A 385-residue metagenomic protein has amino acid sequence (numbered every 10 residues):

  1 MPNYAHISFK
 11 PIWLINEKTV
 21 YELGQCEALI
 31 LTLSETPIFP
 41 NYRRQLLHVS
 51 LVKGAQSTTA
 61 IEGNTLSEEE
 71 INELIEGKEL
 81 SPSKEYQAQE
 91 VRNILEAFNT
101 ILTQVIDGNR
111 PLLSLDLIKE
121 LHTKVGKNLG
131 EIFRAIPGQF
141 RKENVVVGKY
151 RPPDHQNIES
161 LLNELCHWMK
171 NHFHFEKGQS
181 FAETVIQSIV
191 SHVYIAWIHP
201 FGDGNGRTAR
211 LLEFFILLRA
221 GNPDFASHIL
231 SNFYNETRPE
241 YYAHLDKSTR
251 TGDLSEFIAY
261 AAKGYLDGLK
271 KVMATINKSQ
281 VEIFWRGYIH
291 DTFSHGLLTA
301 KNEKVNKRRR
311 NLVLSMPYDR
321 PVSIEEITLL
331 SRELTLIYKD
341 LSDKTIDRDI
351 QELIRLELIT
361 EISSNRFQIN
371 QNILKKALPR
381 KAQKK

Functional and structural regions predicted by a protein language model:
M1-K385: FIC/Doc superfamily catalytic core
